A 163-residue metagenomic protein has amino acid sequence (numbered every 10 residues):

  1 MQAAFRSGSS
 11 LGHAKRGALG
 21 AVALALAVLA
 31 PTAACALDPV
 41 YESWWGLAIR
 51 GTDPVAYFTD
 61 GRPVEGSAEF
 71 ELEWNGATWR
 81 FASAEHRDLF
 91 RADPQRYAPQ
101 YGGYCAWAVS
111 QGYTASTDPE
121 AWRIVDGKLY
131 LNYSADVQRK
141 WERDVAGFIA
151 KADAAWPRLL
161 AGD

Functional and structural regions predicted by a protein language model:
M1-H13: N-terminal secretory signal peptides that target proteins for export/translocation
A3, A33-A34: N-terminal export/targeting leaders of redox proteins
H13-G20: N-terminal secretory signal peptides and thylakoid transit peptides that target proteins across membranes
G20-P31: Bacterial N-terminal signal peptides
A34-D163: Charged, low-complexity intrinsically disordered segments
